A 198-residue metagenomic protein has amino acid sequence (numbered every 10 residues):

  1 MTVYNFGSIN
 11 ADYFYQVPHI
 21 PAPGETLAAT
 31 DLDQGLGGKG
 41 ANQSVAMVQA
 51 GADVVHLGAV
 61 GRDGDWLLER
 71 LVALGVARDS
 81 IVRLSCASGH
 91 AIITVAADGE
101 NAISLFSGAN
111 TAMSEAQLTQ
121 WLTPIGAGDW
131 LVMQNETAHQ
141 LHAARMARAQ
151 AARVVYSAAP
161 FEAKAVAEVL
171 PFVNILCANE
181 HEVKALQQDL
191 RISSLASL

Functional and structural regions predicted by a protein language model:
M1-P23: Positively charged, low-complexity intrinsically disordered leader regions
T2-V3, P23-H90: Substrate-binding N-lobe of the ribokinase-like
S8, A59-R62, V95-A97, F106 (+1 more regions): Cofactor-binding loop segments of dinucleotide-utilizing enzymes, especially the Rossmann-like FAD- and NAD(P)+-binding
V48, L141-V154: Surface-exposed amphipathic alpha-helices with a cationic face
H56, I81-R83, I93-W130: Conserved phosphate-binding/catalytic loop of the ribokinase/pfkB sugar-kinase fold
G75, T111-A116, V155-F161: Short gly/ser/thr-rich secondary-structure transition/capping motifs
R148-L198: Conserved phosphate/ATP/ADP-binding segment of small-molecule kinases
